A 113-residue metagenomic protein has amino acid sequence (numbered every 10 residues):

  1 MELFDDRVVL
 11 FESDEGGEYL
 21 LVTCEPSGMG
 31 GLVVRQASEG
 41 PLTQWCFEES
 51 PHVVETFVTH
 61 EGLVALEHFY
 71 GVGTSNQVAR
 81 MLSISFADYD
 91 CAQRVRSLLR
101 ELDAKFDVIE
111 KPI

Functional and structural regions predicted by a protein language model:
E2-F11: Short, hydrophobic/aromatic-rich segments at coil-to-beta transitions
L3, S27, E49-P51: A generic structural signal for short, non-catalytic loop/turn and secondary-structure boundary residues
F11-L32: Amphipathic, interaction-prone secondary-structure segments
E39-T43: Short, surface-exposed beta-strand-loop junctions and turns on beta-sheet-rich folds
C46-I113: Mixed-charge, Lys/Arg-enriched low-complexity segments
